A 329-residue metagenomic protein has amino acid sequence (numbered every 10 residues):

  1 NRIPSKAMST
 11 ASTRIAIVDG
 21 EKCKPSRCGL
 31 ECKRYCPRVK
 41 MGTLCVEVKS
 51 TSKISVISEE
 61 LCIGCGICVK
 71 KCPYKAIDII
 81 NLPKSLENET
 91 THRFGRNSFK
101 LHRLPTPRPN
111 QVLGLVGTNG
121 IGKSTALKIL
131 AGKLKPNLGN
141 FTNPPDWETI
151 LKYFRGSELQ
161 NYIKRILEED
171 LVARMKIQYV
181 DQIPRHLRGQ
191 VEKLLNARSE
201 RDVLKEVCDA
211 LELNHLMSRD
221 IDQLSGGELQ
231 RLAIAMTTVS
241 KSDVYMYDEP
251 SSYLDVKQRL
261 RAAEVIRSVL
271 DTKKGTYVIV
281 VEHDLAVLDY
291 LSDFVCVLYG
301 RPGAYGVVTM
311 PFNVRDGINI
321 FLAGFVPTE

Functional and structural regions predicted by a protein language model:
G29-T51, V56, I67-K84: Iron-sulfur cluster-binding cysteine motifs and their immediate structural context in ferredoxin-like electron-transfer
T91-H102, N137-L229, S240, E264: ABC-family P-loop ATPase nucleotide-binding domains
V116-T118: The feature captures the beta-strand-to-loop junction immediately N-terminal to the Walker
D220, Y247-S251, K257: Walker B catalytic motif
I234, A262: Hydrophobic anchor residue at the start of the ABC signature
V281-H283: H-loop/switch region of ABC-family ATPase nucleotide-binding domains
Y290-V297: Conserved catalytic segment of ABC-fold P-loop ATPases
V297-E329: Conserved beta-strand-loop-alpha-helix hinge in the C-terminal portion of ABC ATPase nucleotide-binding domains
